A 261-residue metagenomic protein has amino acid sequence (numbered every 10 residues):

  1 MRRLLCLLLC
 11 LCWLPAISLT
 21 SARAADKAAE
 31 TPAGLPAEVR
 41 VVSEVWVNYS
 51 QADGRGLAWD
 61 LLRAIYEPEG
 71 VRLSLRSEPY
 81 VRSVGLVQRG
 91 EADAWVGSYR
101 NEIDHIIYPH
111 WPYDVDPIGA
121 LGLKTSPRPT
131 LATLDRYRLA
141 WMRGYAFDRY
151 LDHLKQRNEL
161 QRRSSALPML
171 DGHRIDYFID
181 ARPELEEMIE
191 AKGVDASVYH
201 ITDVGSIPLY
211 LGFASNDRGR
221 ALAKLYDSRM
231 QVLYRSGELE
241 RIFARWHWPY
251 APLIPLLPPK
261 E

Functional and structural regions predicted by a protein language model:
C6-S18: Bacterial N-terminal signal peptides
D26-I106, A140, S236, W246: Extracytoplasmic small-molecule ligand-binding "clamshell" domains of the periplasmic binding protein/Venus flytrap
S43-E44, V115-I118, E190-D227, Y250-E261: Periplasmic-binding protein-like
L57, L61, T133, A181 (+3 more regions): Short amphipathic alpha-helical coupling segments at ligand-binding clamshell hinges and other catalytic/signaling
W59, L73-G85, N158-G172, E184: Short helix-initiation/N-cap motifs at beta->coil->alpha
G85-R89, S98-I106, D176-G205: A ligand-binding cleft/hinge motif common to bilobed small-molecule-binding domains
L121-L139: Flexible hinge/capping segments at coil-to-helix
A146-R162, A196, M230-E261: Ligand-binding clefts/hinges and TM-proximal coupling segments of bilobed small-molecule sensing domains
